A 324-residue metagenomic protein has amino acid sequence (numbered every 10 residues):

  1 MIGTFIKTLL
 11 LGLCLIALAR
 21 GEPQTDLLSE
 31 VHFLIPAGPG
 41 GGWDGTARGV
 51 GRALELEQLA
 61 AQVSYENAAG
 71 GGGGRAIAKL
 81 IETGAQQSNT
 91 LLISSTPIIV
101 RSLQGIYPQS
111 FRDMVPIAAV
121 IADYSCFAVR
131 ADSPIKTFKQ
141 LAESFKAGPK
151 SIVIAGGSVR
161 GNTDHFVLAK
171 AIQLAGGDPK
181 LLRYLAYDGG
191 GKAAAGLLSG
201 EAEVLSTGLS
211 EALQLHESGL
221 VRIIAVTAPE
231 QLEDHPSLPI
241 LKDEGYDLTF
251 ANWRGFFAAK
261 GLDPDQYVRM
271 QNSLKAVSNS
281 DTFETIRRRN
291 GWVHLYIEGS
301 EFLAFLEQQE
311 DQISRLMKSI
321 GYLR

Functional and structural regions predicted by a protein language model:
M1-K7: Positively charged n-region of N-terminal signal peptides that target proteins for export
K7-A17: Bacterial N-terminal signal peptides
E22-D113, R160, G177-V204, H294-I297 (+1 more regions): N-terminal (or domain-start) structured segment
L27-V31, L56, K79-N89, S102-K192 (+2 more regions): Hinge/capping helix and adjacent helix->loop/strand transition within the periplasmic-binding protein
L28, P264-R324: An extracytoplasmic/periplasmic, membrane-proximal ligand-sensing/linker region
G38-G40, T96, R130-I135, G157-N162 (+4 more regions): Short coil/turn segments
T96-I106, A169-G176, S199, E203-P236 (+1 more regions): A ligand-binding cleft/hinge motif common to bilobed small-molecule-binding domains
A122, E211-N279, Q308-D311, L316: C-terminal lobe and pocket-closing loops of periplasmic/extracytoplasmic Venus-flytrap solute-binding proteins
